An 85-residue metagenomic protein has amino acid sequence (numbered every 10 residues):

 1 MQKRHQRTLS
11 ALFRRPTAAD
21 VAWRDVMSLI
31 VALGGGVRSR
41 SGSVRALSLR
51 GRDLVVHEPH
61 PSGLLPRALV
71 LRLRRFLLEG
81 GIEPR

Functional and structural regions predicted by a protein language model:
M1-R85: Basic nucleic-acid-binding interfaces
